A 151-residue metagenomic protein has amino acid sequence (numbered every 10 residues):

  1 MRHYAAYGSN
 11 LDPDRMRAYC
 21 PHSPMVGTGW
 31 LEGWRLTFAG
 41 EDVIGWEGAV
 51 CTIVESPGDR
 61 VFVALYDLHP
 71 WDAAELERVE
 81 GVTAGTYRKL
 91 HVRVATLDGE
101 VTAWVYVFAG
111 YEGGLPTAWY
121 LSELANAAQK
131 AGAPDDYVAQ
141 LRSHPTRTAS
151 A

Functional and structural regions predicted by a protein language model:
M1-A151: Glycine-aromatic micro-motifs
